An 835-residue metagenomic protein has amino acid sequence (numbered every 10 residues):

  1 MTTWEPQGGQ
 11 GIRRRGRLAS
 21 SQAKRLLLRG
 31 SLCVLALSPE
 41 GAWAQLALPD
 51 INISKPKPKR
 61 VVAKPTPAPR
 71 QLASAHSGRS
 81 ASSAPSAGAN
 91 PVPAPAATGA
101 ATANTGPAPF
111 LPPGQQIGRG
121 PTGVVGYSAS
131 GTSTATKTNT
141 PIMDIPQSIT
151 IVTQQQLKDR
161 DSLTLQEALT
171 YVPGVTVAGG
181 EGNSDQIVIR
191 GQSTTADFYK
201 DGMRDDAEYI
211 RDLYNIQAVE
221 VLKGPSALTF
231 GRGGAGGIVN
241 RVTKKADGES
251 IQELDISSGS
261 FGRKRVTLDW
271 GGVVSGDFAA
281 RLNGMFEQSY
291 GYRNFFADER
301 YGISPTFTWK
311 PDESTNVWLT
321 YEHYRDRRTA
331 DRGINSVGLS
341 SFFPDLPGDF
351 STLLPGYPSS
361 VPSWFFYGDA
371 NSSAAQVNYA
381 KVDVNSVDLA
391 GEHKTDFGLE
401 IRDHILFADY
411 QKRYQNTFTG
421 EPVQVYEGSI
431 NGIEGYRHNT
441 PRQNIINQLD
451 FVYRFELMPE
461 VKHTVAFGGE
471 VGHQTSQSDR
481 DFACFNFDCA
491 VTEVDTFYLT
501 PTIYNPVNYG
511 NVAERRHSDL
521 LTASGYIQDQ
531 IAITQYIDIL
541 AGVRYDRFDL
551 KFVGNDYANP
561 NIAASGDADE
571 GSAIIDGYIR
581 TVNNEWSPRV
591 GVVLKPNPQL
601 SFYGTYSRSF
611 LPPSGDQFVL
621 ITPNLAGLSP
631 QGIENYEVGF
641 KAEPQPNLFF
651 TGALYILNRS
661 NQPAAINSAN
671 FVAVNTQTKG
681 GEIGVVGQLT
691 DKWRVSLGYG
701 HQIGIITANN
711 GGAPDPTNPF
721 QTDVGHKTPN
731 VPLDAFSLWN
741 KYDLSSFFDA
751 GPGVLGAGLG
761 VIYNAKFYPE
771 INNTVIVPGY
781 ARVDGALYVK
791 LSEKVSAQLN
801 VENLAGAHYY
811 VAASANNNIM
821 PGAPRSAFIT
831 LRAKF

Functional and structural regions predicted by a protein language model:
K64-E249, V638: Acidic, small-polar-rich N-terminal luminal/periplasmic segments of exported/outer-membrane proteins
Y214-Q217, L228-P305, W309-V317, N385 (+1 more regions): Outer-membrane beta-barrel translocator/receptor signature
A246-I251, V274-F278, S314, D396-G398 (+7 more regions): Short loop/turn motifs that connect adjacent beta-strands in outer-membrane beta-barrel proteins
E287-G291, I303-K310, S314-K394, R413-R442 (+1 more regions): Acidic/polar loop-and-plug regions of large Gram-negative outer-membrane beta-barrel proteins
K310-D312, R442, K462-A466, E470-Q474 (+3 more regions): Structural signature of Gram-negative outer-membrane beta-barrels, strongest in the C-terminal barrel of TonB-dependent
K394-D396, E400-L406, Y410-Y414, F602-Y603 (+1 more regions): Membrane-embedded beta-barrel scaffold of Gram-negative outer-membrane proteins
A653-N658, V672-E770, A805: Gram-negative outer-membrane beta-barrel transporters
I762-E770, Y788-F835: C-terminal beta-signal and adjacent terminal beta-strands/loops of Gram-negative outer-membrane beta-barrel proteins
